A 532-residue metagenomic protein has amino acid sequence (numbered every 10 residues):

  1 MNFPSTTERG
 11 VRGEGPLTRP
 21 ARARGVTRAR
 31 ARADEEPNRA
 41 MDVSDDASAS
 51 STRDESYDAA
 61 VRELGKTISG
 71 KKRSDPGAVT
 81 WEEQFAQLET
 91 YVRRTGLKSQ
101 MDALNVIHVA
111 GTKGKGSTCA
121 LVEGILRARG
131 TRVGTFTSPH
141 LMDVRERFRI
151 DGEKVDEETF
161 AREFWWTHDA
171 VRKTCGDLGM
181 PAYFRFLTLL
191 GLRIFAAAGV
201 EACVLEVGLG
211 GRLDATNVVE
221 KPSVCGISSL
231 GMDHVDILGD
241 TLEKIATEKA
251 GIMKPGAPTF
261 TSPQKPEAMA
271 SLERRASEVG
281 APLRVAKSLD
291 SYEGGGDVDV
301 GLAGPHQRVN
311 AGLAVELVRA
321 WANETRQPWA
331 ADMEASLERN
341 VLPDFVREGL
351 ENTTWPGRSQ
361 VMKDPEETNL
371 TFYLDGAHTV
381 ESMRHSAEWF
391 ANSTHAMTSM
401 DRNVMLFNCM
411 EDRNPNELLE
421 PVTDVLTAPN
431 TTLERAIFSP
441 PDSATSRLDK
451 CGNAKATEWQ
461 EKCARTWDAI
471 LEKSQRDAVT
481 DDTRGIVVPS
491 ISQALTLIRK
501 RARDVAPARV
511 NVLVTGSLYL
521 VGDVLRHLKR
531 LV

Functional and structural regions predicted by a protein language model:
F3, G15-K113, S117-R132, F260 (+1 more regions): N-terminal leader/targeting and accessory segments in enzymes
R53, K72-F85, E89-L104, A128-E220 (+2 more regions): ATP-dependent carboxylate-amine ligase catalytic core
N105, A202-L205, D214-G226, L230-G231 (+2 more regions): Nucleotide phosphate-binding/pyrophosphate-handling subdomain across enzymes that bind or process nucleotide phosphates
V122, R212-S223, L525-L528: Short Gly/Thr/Asp-enriched flexible loops that form oxyanion-binding sites at enzyme active sites
L190-A196, V315-N323, R526: Short glycine/serine- and small hydrophobic-enriched flexible loop segments
S223, I237-A320, R326, E351: Internal gly/pro-rich beta-alpha loop/helix module that stabilizes soluble enzyme cofactors or their anionic handles
K265-G280, R284, N369-F372, N416-E417 (+1 more regions): C-terminal helical cap/extension that packs against the catalytic core of soluble nucleotide-cofactor enzymes
S517: Active-site-proximal loop/hinge segments that shape catalytic or ion-binding/gating pockets
